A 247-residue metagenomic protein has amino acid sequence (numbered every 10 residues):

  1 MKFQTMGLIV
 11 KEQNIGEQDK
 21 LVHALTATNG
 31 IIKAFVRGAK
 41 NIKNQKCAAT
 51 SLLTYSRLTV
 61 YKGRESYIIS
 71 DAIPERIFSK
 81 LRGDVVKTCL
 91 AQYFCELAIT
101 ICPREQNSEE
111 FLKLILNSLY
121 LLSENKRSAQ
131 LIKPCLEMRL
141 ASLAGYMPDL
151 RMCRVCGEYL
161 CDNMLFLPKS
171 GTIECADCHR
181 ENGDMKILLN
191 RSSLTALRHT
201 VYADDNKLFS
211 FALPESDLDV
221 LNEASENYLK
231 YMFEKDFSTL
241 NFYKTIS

Functional and structural regions predicted by a protein language model:
M1-L21, L25-S247: Non-catalytic alpha-helical scaffolds and adjoining flexible linkers that form interface surfaces for assembly
